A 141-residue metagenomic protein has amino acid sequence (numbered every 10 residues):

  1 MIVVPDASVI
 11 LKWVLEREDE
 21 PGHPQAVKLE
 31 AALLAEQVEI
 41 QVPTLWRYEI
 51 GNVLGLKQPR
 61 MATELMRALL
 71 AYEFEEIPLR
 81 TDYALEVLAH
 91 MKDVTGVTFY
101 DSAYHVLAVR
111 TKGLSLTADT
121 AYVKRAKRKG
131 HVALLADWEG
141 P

Functional and structural regions predicted by a protein language model:
M1-V42, G55-E64, K127-K129, E139-P141: Short, well-structured N-terminal submotif of metal-dependent ribonuclease cores
I2, R47, E76-I77, H105-P141: Acidic, PIN/NYN-like endoribonuclease modules and their adjacent C-terminal/linker elements
P5, Q41-V42, P78, F99-S102 (+1 more regions): Short beta-strand scaffold positions
S8, T44, T81, D119-T120: Alpha-helix N-cap/helix-start capping motif
L11, G51, L70, L88-A89 (+1 more regions): Amphipathic alpha-helical segments within well-ordered protein domains
V42-W46, Y83, Y104: Short, conserved alpha-helical segments within structured domains
M66-V94: Acidic catalytic patch
